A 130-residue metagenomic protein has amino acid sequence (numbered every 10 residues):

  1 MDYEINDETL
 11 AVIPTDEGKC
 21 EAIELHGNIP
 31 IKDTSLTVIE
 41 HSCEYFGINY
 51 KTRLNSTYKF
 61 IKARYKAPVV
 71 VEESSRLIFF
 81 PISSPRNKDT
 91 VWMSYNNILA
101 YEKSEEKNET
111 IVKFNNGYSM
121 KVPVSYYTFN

Functional and structural regions predicted by a protein language model:
M1-M93, N97-N130: Eukaryotic intrinsically disordered, low-complexity regulatory linkers and tails enriched in Ser/Thr/Pro
